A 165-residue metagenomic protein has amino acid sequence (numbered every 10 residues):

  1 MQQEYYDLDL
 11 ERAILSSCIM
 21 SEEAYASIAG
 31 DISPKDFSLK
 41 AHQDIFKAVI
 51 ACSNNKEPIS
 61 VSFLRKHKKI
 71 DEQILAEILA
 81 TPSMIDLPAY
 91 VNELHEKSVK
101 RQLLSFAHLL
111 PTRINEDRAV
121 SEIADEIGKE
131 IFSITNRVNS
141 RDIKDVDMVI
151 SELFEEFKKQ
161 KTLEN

Functional and structural regions predicted by a protein language model:
M1-V99: Noncatalytic partner-interaction/assembly domains of nucleic-acid and motor enzyme complexes, especially the accessory
I19, H95, F132-T135, F154 (+2 more regions): Signal for well-folded cores of large energy- and translation-related assemblies
F37, F46, F63, F106 (+2 more regions): Phenylalanine-focused residue identity feature
S83-I150: Interdomain "pre-motor" coupling segment immediately N-terminal to P-loop NTPase/helicase cores
R141-N165: The Walker A/P-loop phosphate-binding site
